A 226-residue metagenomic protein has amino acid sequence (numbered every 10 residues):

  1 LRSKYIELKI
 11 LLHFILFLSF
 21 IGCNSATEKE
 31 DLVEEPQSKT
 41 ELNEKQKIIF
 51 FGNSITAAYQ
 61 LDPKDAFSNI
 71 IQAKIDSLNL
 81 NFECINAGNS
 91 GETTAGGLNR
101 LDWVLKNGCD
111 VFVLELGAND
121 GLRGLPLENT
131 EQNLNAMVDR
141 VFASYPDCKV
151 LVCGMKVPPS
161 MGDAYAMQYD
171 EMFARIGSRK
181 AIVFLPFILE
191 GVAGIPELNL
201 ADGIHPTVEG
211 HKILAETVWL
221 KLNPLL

Functional and structural regions predicted by a protein language model:
L1-L12: Bacterial N-terminal signal peptides that target proteins for export
S19-G22: C-terminal motif of bacterial Sec signal peptides marking the signal peptidase cleavage site
N24-T27: Bacterial signal peptide processing site
K29-S90, L98-C109: Serine-esterase "nucleophile elbow" of acetyl-processing enzymes
I55-A58, D62, G88-E92, N119-L122 (+1 more regions): Short histidine/acidic/glycine/proline-rich micro-motifs that form metal- and phosphate-coordinating active-site loops
A95: N-terminal helical cap/lid subdomain that shapes the substrate entry/recognition surface in HAD-like hydrolases
L98-L226: Alpha-helical cap/lid subdomain in secreted, periplasmic, or secretory-pathway luminal O-acyl-processing enzymes
